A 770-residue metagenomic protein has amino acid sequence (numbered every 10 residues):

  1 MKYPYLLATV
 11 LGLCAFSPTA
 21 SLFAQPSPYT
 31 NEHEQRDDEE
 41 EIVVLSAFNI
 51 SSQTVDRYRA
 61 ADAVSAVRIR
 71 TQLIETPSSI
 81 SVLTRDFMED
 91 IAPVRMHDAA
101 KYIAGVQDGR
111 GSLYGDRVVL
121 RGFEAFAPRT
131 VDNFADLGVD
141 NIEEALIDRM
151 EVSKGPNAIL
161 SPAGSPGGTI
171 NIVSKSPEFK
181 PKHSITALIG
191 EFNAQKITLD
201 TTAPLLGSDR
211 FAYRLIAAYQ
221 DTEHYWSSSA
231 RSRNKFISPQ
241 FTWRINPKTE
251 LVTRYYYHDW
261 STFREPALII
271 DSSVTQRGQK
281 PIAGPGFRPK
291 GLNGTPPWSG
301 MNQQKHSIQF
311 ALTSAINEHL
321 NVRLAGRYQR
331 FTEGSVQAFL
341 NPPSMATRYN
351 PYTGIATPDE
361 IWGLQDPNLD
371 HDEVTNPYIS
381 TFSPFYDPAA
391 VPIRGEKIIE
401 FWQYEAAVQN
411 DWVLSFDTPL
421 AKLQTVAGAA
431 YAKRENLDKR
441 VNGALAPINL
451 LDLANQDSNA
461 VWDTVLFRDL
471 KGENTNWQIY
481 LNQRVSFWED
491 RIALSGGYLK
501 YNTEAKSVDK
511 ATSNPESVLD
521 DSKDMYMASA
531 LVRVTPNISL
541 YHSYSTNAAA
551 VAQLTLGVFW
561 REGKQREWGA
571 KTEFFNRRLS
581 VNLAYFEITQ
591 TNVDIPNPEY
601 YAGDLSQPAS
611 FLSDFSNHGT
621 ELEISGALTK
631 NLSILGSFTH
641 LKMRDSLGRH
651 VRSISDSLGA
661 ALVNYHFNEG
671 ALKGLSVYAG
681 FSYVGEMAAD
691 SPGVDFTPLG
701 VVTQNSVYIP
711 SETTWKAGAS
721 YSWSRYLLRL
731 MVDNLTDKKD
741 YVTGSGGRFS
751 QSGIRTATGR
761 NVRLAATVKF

Functional and structural regions predicted by a protein language model:
S46-K180, W568: Acidic, small-polar-rich N-terminal luminal/periplasmic segments of exported/outer-membrane proteins
L146-D148, I159-P239, I245-T249, W488 (+1 more regions): Outer-membrane beta-barrel translocator/receptor signature
D209-F211, K248-L251, H319-V322, L420 (+6 more regions): Repeated loop/turn-to-beta-strand initiation elements of outer-membrane beta-barrel proteins
T222-H224, I237-R244, K248-A315, N321 (+7 more regions): Acidic/polar loop-and-plug regions of large Gram-negative outer-membrane beta-barrel proteins
T242-N246, F401-A407, L420-R434, K439-V441 (+3 more regions): Structural signature of Gram-negative outer-membrane beta-barrels, strongest in the C-terminal barrel of TonB-dependent
A315, N321-R327, F331-F339, R561-A627 (+1 more regions): Membrane-embedded beta-barrel scaffold of Gram-negative outer-membrane proteins
E489-R491, S610-P692, A765-K769: Gram-negative outer-membrane beta-barrel transporters
Y683-P692, S720-F770: C-terminal beta-signal and adjacent terminal beta-strands/loops of Gram-negative outer-membrane beta-barrel proteins
